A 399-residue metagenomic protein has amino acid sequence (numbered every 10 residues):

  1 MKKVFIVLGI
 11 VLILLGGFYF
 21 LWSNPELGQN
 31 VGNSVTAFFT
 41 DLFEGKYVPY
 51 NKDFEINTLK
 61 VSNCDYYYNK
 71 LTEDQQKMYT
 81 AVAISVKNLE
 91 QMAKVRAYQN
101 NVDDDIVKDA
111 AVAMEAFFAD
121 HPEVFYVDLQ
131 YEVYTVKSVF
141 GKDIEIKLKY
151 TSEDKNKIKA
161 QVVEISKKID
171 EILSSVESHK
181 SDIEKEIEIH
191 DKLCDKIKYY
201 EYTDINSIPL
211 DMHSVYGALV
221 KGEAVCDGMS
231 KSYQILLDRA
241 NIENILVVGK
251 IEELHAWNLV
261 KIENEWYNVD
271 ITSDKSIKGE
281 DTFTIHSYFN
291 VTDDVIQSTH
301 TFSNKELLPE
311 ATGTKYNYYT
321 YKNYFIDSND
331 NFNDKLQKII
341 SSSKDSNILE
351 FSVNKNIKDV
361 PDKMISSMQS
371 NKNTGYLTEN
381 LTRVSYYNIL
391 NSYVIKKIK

Functional and structural regions predicted by a protein language model:
M1-K2: N-terminal hydrophobic targeting signals that begin at the initiator methionine
F5-K180, I296-K399: N-terminal accessory/pre-domain segments preceding catalytic cores
A81-A83, V220-A224, L246-V248: Alpha-helix capping and helix-loop boundary segments enriched in small/acidic/polar residues
K157-A218: Secondary-structure boundary elements
S181-I187, D195, A240-N244, E263-E265 (+1 more regions): Loop/turn elements at helix/coil->beta-strand transitions in domains of secreted/extracellular proteins
D195-Y199, D204, V225-C226, I251-L254 (+2 more regions): Solvent-exposed loop/turn segments at secondary-structure junctions within structured extracellular/periplasmic domains
V215-M229: A short, highly charged nucleic-acid-interacting micro-segment common to nuclease and nuclease-linked defense proteins
G228-D294: Hydrophobic/aromatic-rich core segments of domains that either
